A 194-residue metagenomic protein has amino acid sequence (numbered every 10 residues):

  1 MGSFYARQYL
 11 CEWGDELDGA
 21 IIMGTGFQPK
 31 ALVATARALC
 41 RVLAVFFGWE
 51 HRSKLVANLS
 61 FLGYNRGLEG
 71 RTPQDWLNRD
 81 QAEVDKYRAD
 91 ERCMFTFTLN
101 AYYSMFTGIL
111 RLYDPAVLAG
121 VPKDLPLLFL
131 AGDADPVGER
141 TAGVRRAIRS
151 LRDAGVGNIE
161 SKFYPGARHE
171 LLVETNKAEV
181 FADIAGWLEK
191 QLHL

Functional and structural regions predicted by a protein language model:
G2-S3: Catalytic nucleophile loop
A6-R92: Alpha/beta-hydrolase-fold enzymes
F97-A119: Active-site nucleophile elbow and catalytic-triad environment of alpha/beta-hydrolase enzymes
V121-L127, A154-G157: Short, proline-enriched alpha-helix->beta-strand connector loops that line the catalytic pocket of alpha/beta-hydrolase
F129-A131: Short beta-strand/loop motif that positions the catalytic acidic residue of the alpha/beta-hydrolase fold
D133-P136, A167-R168: Acidic beta-to-alpha connecting loop that harbors the catalytic carboxylate
P136-R146: Conserved alpha/beta-hydrolase "acid-adjacent" motif
A154, N158-L194: Catalytic active-site module of serine/aspartate enzymes centered on a nucleophile-bearing elbow/loop
